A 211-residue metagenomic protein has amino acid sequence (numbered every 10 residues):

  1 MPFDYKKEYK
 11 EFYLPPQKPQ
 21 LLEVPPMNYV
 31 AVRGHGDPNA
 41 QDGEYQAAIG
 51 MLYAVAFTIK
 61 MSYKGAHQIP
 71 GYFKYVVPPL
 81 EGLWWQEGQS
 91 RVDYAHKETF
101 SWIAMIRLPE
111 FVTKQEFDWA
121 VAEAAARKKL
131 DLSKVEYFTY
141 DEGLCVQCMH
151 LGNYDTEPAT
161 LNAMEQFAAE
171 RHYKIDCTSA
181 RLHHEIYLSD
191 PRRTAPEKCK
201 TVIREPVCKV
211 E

Functional and structural regions predicted by a protein language model:
M1-E211: A solvent-exposed interaction/effector surface
